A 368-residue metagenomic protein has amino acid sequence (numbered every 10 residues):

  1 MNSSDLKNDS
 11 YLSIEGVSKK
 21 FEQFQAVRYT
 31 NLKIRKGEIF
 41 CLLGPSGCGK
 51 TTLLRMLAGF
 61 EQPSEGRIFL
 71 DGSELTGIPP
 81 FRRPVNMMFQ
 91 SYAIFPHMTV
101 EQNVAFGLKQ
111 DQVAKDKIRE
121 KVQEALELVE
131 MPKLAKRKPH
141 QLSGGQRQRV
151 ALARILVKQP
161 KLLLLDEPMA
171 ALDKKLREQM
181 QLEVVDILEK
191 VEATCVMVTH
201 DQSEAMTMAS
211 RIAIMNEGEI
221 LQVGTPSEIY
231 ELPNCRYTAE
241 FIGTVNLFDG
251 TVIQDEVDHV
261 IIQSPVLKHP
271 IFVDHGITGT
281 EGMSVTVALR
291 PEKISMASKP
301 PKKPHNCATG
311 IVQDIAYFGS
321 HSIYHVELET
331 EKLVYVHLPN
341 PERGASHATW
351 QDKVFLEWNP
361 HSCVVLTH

Functional and structural regions predicted by a protein language model:
I39, P80-N86, Q90-E240: ABC ATPase nucleotide-binding domains
L43-P45: The feature captures the beta-strand-to-loop junction immediately N-terminal to the Walker
A58: Helix-to-loop junction immediately C-terminal to a conserved catalytic motif
S64-R67, K117, E217, D249: Conserved coupling/switch loops of ABC nucleotide-binding domains, chiefly the family-specific signature
G66-E74: Conserved ABC transporter NBD signature motif
V245, D255-H368: Non-catalytic connector elements of ABC transporters
